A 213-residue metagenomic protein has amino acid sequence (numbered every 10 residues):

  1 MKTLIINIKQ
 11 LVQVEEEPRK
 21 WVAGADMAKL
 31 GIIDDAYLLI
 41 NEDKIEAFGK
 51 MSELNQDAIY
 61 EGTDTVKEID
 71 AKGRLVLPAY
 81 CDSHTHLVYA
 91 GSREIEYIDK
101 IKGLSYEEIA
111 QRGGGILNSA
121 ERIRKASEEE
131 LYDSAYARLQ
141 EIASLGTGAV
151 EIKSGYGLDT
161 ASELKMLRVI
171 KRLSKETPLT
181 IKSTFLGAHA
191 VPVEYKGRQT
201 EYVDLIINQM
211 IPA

Functional and structural regions predicted by a protein language model:
M1-A58: N-terminal metal-binding scaffold of metallo-dependent hydrolase/deaminase domains
L4, T65-D70, S183: Conserved beta-strand scaffold positions in the cores of enzyme catalytic domains, especially in NTP/NDP-utilizing
I8, L38, D43, G73 (+4 more regions): Divalent metal-coordination and catalytic microenvironments
N55-T63, I98: A short, polar/charged loop-to-alpha-helix boundary motif
E68-D133: Metal-associated gating/positioning segment near the N- to mid-region
S119-S134, G148-A213: Metal-coordinating catalytic core of metallo-dependent amide/deamination hydrolases
A137: Glycine-rich phosphate-binding loops of nucleotide-dependent enzymes
I142-A143, S174: Hydrophobic pocket-lining residues that define ligand/cofactor binding sites across diverse proteins
